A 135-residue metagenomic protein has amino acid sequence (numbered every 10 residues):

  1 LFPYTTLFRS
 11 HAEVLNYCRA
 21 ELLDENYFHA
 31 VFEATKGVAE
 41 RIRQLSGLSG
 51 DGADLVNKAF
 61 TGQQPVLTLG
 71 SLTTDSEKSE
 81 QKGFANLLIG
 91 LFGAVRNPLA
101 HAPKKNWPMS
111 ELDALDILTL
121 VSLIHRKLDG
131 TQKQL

Functional and structural regions predicted by a protein language model:
F2-L7: Short, small-residue-biased leader/transition segments that mark boundaries at the very start of proteins
F8-R9, S71: Short, flexible segments with low predicted structural confidence
R9-L22, V95-K104: Short amphipathic alpha-helical segments and their helix-coil junctions
L15-C18, L22, E33-F84: Flexible secondary-structure boundary motifs
E25-N26: Short helix-adjacent coil turns
F32, K36-E40, T119, L123-R126: A broad, structural surface signal
Q81-L135: Charge-enriched, short contiguous segments at helix-coil
